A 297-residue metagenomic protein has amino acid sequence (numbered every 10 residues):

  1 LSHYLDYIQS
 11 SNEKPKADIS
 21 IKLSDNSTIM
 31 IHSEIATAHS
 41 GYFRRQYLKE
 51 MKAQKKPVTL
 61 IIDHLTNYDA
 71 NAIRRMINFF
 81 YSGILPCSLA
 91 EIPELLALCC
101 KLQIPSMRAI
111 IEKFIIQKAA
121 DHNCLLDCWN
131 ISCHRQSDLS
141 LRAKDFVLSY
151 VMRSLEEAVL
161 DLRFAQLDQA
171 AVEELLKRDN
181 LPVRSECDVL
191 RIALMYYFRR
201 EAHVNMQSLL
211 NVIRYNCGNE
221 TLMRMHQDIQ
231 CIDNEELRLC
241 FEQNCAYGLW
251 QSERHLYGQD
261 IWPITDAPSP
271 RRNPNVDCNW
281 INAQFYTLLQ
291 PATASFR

Functional and structural regions predicted by a protein language model:
L1-I35, N67, N71-A90: N-terminal BTB/POZ boundary and linker segment
S24, D63-L65, Y286-Q290: A structural detector for beta-sheet-dominated domains
T28-I31, A38, P57, I73 (+1 more regions): Alpha-helical scaffold in the C-terminal half of BTB/POZ domains and their immediate C-terminal extension
E34-Y47: Short active-site loop/helix that positions an aromatic residue
R44, L48, I77-Y81, L85 (+2 more regions): Generic short alpha-helical segment signal, independent of protein family or function, capturing local helix propensity
Q46-I62: Cytochrome P450 substrate-recognition site 1
